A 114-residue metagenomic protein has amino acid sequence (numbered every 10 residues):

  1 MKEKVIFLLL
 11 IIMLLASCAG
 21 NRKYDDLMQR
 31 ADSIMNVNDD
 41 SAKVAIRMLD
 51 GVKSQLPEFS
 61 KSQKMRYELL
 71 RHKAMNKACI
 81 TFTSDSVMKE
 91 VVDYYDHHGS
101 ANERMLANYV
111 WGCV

Functional and structural regions predicted by a protein language model:
K2-I11, L15-V114: A "functional boundary" signal
